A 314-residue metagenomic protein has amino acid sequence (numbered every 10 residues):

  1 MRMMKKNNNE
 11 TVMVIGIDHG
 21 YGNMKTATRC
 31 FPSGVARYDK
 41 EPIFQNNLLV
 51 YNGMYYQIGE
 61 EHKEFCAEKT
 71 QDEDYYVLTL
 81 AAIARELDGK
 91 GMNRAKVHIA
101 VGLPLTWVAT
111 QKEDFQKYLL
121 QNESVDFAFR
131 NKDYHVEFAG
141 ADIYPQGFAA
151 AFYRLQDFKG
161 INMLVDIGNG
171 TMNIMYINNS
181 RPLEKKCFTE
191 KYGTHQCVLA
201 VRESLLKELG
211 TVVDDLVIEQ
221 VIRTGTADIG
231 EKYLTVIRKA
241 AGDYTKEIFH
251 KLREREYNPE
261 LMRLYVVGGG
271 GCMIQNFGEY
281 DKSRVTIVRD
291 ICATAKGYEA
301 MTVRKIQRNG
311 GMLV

Functional and structural regions predicted by a protein language model:
M1-L164, R181-Q196, E208, L216-V314: Nucleotide/phosphate-binding catalytic cleft detector across ATP-hydrolyzing and phosphate-transferring enzymes
T26, I174-Y176: Conserved blade-register residue in beta-propeller folds
I167-N173: Ser/Thr-glycine-rich phosphate-binding loops at phosphate-binding pockets of nucleotides, nucleotide cofactors
R202-E208: Acidic, metal/cofactor-coordinating or nucleic-acid-engaging core segments within structured domains
